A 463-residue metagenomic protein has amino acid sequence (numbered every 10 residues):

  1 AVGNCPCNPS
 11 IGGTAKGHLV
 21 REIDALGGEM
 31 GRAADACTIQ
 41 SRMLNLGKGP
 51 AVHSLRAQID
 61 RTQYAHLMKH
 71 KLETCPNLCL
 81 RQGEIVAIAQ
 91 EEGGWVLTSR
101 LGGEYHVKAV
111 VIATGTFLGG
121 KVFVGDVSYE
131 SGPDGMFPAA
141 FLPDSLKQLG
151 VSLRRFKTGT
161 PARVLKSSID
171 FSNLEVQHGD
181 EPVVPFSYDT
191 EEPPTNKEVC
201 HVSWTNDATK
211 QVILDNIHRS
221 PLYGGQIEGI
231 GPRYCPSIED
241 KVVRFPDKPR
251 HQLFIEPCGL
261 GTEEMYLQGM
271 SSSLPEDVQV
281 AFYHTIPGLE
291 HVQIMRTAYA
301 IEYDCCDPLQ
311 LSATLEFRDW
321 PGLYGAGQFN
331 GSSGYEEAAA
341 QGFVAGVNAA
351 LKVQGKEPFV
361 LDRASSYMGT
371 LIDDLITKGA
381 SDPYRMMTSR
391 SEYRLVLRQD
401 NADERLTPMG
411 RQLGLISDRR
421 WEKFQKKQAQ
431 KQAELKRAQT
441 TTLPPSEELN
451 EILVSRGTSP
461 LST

Functional and structural regions predicted by a protein language model:
A1-A87, E91, L101, A109 (+5 more regions): Conserved N-terminal/central alpha/beta ligand/cofactor-binding core
I23, A338-L361: Internal hydrophobic alpha-helix adjacent to the cofactor/substrate pocket in enzyme cavities
A109, A113-L118, L274-E276, I286-P287 (+1 more regions): Glycine-/small-residue-rich beta->alpha transition segments that form the dinucleotide
D144-R154, A208-I227, E256, M270-A300 (+1 more regions): Flavin-binding catalytic cores
T160-D207, G355-D418, E422: Mid-to-C-terminal Rossmann-like scaffold of FAD/NAD(P)H-dependent oxidoreductases
Y266-S332, V360-D373: A glycine-rich dinucleotide-binding beta-alpha-beta segment and adjacent secondary-structure elements that constitute
Q328-E336, E392-R394: Glycine-rich phosphate/pyrophosphate-binding beta-alpha loops
R390, T407-Q412, I416-T463: Extended, charge-enriched "interface" segments that sit outside catalytic cores
